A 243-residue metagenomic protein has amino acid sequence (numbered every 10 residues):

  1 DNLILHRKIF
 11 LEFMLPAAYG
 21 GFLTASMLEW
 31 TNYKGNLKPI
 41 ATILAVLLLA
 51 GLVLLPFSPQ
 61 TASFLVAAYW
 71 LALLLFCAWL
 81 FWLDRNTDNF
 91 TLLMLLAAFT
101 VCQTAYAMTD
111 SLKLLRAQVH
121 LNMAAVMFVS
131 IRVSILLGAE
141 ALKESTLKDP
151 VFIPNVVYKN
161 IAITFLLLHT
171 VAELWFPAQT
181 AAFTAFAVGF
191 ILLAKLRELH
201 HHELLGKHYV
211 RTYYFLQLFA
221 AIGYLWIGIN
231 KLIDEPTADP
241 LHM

Functional and structural regions predicted by a protein language model:
D1-M243: Hydrophobic alpha-helical transmembrane segments of multi-pass integral membrane proteins
